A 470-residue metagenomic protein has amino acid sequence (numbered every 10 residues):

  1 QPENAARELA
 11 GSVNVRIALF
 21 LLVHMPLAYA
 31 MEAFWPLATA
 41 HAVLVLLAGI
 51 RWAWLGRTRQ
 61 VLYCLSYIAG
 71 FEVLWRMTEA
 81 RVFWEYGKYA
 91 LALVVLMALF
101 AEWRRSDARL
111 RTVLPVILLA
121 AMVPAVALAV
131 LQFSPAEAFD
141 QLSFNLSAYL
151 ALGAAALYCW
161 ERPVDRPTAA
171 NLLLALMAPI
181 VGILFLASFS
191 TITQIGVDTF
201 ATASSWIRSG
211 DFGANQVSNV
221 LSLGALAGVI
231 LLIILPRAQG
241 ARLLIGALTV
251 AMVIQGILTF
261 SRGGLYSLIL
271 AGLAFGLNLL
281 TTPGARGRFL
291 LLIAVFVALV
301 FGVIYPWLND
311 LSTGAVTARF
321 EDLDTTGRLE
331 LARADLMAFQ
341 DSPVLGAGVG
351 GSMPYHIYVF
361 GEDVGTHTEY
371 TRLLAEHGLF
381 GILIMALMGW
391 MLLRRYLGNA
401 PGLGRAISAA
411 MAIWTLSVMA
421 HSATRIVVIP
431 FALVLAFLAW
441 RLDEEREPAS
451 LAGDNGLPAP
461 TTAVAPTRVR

Functional and structural regions predicted by a protein language model:
N4-R104, V123-L131, W414-V418, I429: N-terminal signal-anchor transmembrane segment
W52-V61, E102-L114, L231-A247, T282-L290 (+1 more regions): Membrane-interface helix-loop-helix junctions at transmembrane boundaries of multi-pass membrane enzymes, predominantly
F83-M97, T112-L128, P135-E161, L174-F185 (+1 more regions): Aromatic-anchored transmembrane helix interface
V126, L150-Y158, T168-T202, D211-T281 (+4 more regions): Alpha-helical transmembrane segments of multi-pass inner-membrane proteins
L186-Q194, I254, L258-T259, G276-F320 (+2 more regions): A membrane-periplasm/extracellular boundary helix in multi-pass inner-membrane enzymes that assemble envelope glycans
A227, A406-S417, A423-R470: Transmembrane alpha-helices of multi-pass inner-membrane enzymes
W307-H377, Y396-N399, L403: Long extracytoplasmic/lumenal interhelical loops at the membrane interface of multi-pass membrane proteins
E376-V418, P448: Hydrophobic transmembrane alpha-helices and their immediate junctions
